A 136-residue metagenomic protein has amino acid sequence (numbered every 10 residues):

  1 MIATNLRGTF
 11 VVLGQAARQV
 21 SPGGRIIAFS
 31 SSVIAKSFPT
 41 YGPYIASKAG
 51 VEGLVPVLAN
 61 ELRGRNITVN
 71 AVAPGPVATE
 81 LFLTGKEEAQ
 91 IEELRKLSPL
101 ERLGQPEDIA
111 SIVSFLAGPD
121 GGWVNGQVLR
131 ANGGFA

Functional and structural regions predicted by a protein language model:
M1-V11, I27, V51: Catalytic Tyr-X3-Lys loop
L13, S47: Active-site helix of classical SDR
R18-Q19, N60-E61, G122: Alpha-helical segment proximal to the catalytic Tyr-Lys
A35, E52, V69, A73-T84: Short, flexible catalytic-loop segment of classical short-chain dehydrogenase/reductase
K36, S114, N125-A136: Short C-terminal tail/terminal secondary-structure segment of NAD(P)H-dependent dehydrogenase/reductase domains
S37-I45, V57: Active-site loop-to-helix junction immediately N-terminal to the catalytic Tyr of the SDR YXXXK motif in Rossmann-fold
R63, T68, V124-G126: Short, small/polar-rich loop/turn modules that mediate ligand/substrate recognition or access, typified
S98-I109, D120: A conserved structural motif in NAD(P)-dependent oxidoreductases
